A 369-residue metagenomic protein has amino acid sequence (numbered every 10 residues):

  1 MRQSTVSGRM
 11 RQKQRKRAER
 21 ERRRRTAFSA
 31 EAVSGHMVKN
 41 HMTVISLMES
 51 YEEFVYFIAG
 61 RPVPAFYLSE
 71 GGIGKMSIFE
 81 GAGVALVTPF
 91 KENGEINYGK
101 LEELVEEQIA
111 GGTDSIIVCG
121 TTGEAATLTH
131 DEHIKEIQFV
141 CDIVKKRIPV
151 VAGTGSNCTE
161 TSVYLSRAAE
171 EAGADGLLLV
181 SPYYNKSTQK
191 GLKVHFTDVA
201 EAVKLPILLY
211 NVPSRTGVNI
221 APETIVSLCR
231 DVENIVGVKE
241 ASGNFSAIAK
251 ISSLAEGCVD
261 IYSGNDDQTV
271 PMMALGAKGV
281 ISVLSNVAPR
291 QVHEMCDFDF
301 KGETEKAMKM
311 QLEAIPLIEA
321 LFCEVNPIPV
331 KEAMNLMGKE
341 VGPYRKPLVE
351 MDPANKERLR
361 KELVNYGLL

Functional and structural regions predicted by a protein language model:
K13-K16, K39-N40: Polybasic, lysine-rich low-complexity intrinsically disordered segments
F28, Y51-F57, F66-Y67: Aromatic (phenylalanine/tyrosine) cluster motif
G35-M48, E52, G60-V63: N-terminal amphipathic/hydrophobic targeting modules at extreme N-termini, encompassing cleavable Sec/SRP-type signal
S77-V84, F90-G217: Active-site beta->alpha loop and helix N-cap motifs at the rims of alpha/beta catalytic domains
G81-P89, G111-T113, A274-A277, I281-L369: C-terminal alpha-helical cap/extension of soluble enzyme domains
T154-G155, S181, N185, Y210-G217 (+5 more regions): Glycine- and other small-residue-rich loops at beta-strand/loop junctions that grip anionic moieties
R215-E313, I318: Catalytic alpha/beta core domains of metabolic enzymes, predominantly
